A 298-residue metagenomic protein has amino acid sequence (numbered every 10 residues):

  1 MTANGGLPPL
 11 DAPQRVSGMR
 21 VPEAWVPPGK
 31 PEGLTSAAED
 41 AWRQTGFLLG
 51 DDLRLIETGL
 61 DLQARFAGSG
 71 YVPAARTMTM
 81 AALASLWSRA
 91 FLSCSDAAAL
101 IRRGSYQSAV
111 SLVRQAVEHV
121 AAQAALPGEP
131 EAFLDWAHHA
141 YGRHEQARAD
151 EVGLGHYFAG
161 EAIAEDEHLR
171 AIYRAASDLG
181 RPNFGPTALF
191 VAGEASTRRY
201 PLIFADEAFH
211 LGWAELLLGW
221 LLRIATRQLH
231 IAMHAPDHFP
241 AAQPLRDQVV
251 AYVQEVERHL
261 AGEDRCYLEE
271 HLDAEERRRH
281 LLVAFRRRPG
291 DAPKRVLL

Functional and structural regions predicted by a protein language model:
M1-Y106, S111-L112, E118, Q123 (+1 more regions): A cross-kingdom marker of C-terminal helix-rich interaction/assembly modules
